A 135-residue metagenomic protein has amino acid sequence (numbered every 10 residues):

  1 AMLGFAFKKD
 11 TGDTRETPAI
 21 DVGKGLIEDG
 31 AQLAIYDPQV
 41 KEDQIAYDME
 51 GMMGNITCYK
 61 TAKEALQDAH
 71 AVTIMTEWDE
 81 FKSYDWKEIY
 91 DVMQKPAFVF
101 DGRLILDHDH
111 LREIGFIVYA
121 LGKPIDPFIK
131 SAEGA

Functional and structural regions predicted by a protein language model:
A1-A135: Structural/interface elements that position substrates and couple domains in central-metabolism enzymes
